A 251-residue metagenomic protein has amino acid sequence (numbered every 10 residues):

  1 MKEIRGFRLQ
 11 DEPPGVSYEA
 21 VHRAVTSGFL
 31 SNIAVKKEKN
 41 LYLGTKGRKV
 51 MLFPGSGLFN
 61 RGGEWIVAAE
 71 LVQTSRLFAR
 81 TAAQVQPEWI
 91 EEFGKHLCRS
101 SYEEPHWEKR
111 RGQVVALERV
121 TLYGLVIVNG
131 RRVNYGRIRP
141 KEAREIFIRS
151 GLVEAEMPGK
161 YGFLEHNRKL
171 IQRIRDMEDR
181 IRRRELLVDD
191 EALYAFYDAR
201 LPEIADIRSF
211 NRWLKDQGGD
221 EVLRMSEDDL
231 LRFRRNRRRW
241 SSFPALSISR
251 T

Functional and structural regions predicted by a protein language model:
M1-T251: Extended, charged helical/alpha-beta scaffold domains that provide interaction surfaces
